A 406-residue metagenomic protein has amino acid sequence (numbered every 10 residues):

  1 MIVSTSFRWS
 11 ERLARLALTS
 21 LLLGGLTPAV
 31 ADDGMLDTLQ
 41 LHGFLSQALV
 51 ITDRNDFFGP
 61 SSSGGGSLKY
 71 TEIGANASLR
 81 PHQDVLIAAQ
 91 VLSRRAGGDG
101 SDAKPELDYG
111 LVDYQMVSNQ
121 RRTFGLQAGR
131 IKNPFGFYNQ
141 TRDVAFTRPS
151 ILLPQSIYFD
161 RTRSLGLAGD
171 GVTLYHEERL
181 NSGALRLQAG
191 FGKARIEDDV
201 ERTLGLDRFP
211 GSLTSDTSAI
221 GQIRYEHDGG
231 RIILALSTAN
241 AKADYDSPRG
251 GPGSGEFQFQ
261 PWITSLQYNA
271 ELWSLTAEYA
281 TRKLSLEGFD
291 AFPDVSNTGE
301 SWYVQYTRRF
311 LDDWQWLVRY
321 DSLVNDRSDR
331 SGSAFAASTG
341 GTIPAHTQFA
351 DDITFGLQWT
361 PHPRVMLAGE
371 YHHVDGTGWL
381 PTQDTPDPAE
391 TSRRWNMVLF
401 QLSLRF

Functional and structural regions predicted by a protein language model:
M1-E11: N-terminal secretory signal peptides that target proteins for export/translocation
I2, S62, L111-Y114, R130 (+1 more regions): Outer-membrane beta-barrel pore domains
A14-G25: Bacterial N-terminal signal peptides
T27-A31: Sec/Tat signal peptide C-region and signal peptidase I cleavage site
D33-H42, S46-T52, G64-E197, T217 (+5 more regions): Outer membrane beta-barrel
F58-G59, F146-S156, L204, S333-S338: Short glycine/proline- and charge-enriched loop/turn segments that cap or connect secondary-structure elements
G65-G66, T162-L165, G211-T214, S254-E256 (+2 more regions): Short Gly/Pro-enriched turn/cap motifs at secondary-structure boundaries
E197-D246: Loop-centered beta-sheet repeat module
